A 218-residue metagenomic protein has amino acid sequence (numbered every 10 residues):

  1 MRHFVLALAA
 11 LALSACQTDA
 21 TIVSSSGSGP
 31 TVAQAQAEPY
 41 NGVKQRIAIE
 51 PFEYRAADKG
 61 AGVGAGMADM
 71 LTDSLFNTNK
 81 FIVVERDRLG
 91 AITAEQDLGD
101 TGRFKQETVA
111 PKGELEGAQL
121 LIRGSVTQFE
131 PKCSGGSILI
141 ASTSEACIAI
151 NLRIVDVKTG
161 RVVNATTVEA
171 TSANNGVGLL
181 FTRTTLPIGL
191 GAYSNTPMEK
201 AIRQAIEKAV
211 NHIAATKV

Functional and structural regions predicted by a protein language model:
M1-F4: Positively charged n-region of N-terminal signal peptides that target proteins for export
A12-A15: C-terminal motif of bacterial Sec signal peptides marking the signal peptidase cleavage site
Q17-Q45, L115-E116, P131, A149 (+1 more regions): C-terminal/domain-edge helix-coil "capping" segments
K44-Q128, R153-A165: N-terminal segment of the mature soluble domain
D58-G60, S134-S137: Short acidic, glycine/proline-rich loop/turn micro-motifs
L120, A146-I148: Hydrophobic core residues within well-ordered beta-strands of beta-rich domains
A141-S144: Replace "Gram-negative outer membrane beta-barrel proteins" with "bacterial and organellar outer membrane beta-barrel
